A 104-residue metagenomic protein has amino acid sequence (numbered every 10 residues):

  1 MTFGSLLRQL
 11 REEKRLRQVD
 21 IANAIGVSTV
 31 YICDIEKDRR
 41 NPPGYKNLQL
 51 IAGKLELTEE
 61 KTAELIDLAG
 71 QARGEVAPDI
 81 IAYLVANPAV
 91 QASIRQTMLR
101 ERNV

Functional and structural regions predicted by a protein language model:
M1-E13, S93-R100: A short, Lys/Arg-rich alpha-helix, primarily the initiator
L7, R11, I21-A22, I32-I35: Conserved hydrophobic/aromatic packing and binding residues within compact polymer-binding modules
R8, C33, Q49-G53, I81 (+1 more regions): Amphipathic alpha-helical segments within well-ordered protein domains
G26, G44-E64: DNA major-groove recognition helix of helix-turn-helix/homeodomain DNA-binding modules
G26-P42, L68: Recognition helix of helix-turn-helix/homeodomain-like DNA-binding domains that insert into the DNA major groove
A63-L99: Short, charged recognition helix plus adjacent turn of helix-turn-helix-like nucleic-acid-binding domains
